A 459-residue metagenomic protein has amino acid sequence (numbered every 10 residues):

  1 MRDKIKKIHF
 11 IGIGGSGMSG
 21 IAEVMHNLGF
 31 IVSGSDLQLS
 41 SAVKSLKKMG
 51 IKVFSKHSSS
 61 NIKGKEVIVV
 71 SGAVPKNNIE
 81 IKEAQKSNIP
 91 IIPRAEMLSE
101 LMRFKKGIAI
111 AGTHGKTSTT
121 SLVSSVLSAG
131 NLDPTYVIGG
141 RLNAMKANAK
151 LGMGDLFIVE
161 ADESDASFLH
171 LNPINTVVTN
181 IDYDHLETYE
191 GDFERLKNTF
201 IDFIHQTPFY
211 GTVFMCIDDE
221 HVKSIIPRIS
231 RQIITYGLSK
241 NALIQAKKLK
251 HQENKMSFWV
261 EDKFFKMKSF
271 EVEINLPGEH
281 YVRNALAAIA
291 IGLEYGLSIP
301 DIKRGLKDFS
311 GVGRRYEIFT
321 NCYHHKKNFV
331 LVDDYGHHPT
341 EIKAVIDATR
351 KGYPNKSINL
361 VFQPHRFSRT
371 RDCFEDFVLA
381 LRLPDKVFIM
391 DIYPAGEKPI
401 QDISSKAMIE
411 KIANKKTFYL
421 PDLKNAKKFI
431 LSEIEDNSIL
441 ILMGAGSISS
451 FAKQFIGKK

Functional and structural regions predicted by a protein language model:
R2-H9, G17, I21-L28, I174-N175 (+3 more regions): Nucleotide phosphate-binding/pyrophosphate-handling subdomain across enzymes that bind or process nucleotide phosphates
K4, F10, V24-F30, K47 (+8 more regions): Phosphate-binding loop of NTP-binding sites
I8-I13, M443: Conserved N-terminal Rossmann-fold NAD(P)-binding element of oxidoreductases
I31-S45: NAD(P)-binding Rossmann-fold cofactor-contacting core
G34, Y136, T176, M215 (+4 more regions): Structural beta-sheet core signal
S35-D36, F54-H57, I92-E96, V137-G140 (+5 more regions): Beta-strand->loop->alpha-helix junctions that form or flank phosphate-binding loops in nucleotide-handling enzymes
K52-G64, D422-I430: Short acidic low-complexity segments
V378-D436: C-terminal helical cap/extension that packs against the catalytic core of soluble nucleotide-cofactor enzymes
